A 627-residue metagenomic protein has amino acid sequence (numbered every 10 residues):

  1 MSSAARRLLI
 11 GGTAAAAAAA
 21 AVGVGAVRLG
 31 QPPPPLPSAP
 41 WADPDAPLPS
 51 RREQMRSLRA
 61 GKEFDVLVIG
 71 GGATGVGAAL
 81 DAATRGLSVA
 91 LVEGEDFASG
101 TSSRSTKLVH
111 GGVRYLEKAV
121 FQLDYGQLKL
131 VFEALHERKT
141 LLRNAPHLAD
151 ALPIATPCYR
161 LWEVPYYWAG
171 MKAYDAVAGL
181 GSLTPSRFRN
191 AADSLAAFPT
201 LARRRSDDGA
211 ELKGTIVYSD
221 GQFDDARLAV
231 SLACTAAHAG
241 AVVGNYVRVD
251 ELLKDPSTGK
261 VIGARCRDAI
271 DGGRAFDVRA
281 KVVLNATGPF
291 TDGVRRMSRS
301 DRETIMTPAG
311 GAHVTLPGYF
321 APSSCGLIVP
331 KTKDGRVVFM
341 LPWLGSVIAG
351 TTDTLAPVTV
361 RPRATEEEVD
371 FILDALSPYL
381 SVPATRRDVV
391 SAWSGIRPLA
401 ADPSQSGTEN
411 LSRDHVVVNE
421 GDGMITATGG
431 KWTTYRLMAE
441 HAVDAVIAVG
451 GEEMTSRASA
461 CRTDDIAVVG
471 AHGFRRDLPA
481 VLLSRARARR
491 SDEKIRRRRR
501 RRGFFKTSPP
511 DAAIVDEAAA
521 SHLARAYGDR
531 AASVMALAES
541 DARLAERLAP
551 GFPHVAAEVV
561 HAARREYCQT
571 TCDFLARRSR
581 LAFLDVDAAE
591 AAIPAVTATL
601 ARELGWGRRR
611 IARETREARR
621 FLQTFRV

Functional and structural regions predicted by a protein language model:
S2-V66, T84-R85: Extreme N-terminal leader/targeting segments of oxidoreductases
P34-A42, A236, G293-A312: Glycine-rich beta-alpha-beta "Rossmann" dinucleotide-binding loop(s) and their flanking helix/strand
F64-L91: N-terminal Rossmann-like FAD-binding beta1-loop-alpha1 element of flavoenzymes
V68-I69, V278-G288: Short hydrophobic core segments
A83-S105: Glycine-rich FAD pyrophosphate-binding loop
E95, L148, A155, Y159-K172 (+12 more regions): C-terminal accessory subdomains/tails of enzymes that are appended
A98-F132, L376: Glycine-rich active-site loop/strand segments that organize a redox cofactor
I216-K281: Helical element adjacent to the flavin cofactor pocket in flavoenzyme catalytic cores
